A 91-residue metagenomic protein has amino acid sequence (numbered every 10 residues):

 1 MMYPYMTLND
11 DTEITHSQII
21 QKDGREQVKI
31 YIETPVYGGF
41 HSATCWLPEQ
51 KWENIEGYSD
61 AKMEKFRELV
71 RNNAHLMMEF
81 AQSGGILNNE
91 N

Functional and structural regions predicted by a protein language model:
M1-Q27: Short, charged/polar N-terminal "headpieces" of proteins
M2, S42-L47, G84-N89: Alpha-helical membrane insertion/targeting regions
T12, F40-A43, A61, L76: A general, composition-driven signal for non-globular sequence regions
S17-Y58: A short, structured beta-strand/loop element
E56-N91: Acidic, low-complexity intrinsically disordered segments
